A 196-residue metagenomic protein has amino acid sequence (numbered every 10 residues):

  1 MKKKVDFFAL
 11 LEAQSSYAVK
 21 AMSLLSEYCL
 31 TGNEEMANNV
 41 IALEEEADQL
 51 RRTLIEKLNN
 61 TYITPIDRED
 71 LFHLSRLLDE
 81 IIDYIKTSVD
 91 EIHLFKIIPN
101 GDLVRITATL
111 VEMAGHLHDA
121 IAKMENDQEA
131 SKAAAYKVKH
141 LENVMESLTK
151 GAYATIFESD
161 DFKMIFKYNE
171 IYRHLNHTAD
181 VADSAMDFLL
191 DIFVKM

Functional and structural regions predicted by a protein language model:
M1-M196: Cytosolic, long alpha-helical scaffolding segments
